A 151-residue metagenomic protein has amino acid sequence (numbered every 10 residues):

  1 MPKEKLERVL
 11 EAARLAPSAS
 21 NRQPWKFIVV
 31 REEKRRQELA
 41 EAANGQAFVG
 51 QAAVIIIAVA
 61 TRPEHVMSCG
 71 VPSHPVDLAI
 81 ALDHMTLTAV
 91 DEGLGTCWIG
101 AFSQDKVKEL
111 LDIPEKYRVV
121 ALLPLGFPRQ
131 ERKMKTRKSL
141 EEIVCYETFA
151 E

Functional and structural regions predicted by a protein language model:
M1-E151: Acidic, surface-exposed loops and disordered segments
